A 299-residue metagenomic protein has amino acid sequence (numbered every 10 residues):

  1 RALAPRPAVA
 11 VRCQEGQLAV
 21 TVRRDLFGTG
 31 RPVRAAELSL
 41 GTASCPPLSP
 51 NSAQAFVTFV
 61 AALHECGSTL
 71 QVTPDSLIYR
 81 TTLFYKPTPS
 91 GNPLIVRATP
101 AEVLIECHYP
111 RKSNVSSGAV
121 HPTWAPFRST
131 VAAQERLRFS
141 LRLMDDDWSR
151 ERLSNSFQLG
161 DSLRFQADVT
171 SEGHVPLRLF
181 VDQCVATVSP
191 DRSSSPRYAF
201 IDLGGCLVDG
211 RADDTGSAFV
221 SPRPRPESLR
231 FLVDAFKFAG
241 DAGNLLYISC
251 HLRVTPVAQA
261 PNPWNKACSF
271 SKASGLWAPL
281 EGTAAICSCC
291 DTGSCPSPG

Functional and structural regions predicted by a protein language model:
R1-G299: Long, disordered, Ser/Thr/Pro-rich
